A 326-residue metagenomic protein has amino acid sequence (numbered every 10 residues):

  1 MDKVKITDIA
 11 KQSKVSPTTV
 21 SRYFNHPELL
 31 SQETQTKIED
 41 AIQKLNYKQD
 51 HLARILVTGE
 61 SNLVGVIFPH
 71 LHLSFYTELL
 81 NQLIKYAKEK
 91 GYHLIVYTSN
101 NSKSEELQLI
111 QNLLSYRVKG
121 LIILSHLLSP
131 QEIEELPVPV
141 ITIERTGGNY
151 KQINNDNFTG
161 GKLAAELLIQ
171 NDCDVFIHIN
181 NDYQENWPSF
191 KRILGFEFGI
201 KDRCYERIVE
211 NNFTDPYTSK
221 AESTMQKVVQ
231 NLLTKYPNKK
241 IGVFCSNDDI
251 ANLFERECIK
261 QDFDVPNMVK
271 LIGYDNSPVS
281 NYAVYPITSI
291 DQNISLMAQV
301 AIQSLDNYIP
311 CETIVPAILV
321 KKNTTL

Functional and structural regions predicted by a protein language model:
M1-E60, F75, L326: N-terminal helix-turn-helix DNA-binding module of bacterial transcription factors
M1-K5, G59-E166: Alpha-helical recognition/docking segments in bacterial nutrient-uptake and carbohydrate-utilization systems
T19, L56-H72, V175-D182: Short beta-strand segments enriched in small/hydrophobic residues
N62, K119, C173-V175, I241: Short acidic/polar active-site loop segments enriched in Thr and Asp
P69-E78, Y97-K103, N154-L163, I179-V228 (+3 more regions): Hinge/beta->alpha junction and helix N-cap segments in small-molecule ligand-binding domains
T234-G242, S246-L326: Flexible loop/turn connectors
